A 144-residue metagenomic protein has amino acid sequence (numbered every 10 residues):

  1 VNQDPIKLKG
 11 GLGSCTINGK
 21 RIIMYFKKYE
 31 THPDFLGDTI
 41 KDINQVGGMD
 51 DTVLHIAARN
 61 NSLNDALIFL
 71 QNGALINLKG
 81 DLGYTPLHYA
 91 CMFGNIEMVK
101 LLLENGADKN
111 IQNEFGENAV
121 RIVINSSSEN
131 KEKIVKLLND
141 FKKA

Functional and structural regions predicted by a protein language model:
V1-T52, R59, K143: Intrinsically disordered, low-complexity regulatory segments in ankyrin-centric signaling systems
Y25-Y29, I56-S62, Y89-N95, I122-E129: Ankyrin repeat A-helix N-terminal signature
Y29-G37, S62-L70, N95-L103, S128-D140: Ankyrin repeat structural motif
K109-K143: Leucine-rich solenoid repeat scaffolds
